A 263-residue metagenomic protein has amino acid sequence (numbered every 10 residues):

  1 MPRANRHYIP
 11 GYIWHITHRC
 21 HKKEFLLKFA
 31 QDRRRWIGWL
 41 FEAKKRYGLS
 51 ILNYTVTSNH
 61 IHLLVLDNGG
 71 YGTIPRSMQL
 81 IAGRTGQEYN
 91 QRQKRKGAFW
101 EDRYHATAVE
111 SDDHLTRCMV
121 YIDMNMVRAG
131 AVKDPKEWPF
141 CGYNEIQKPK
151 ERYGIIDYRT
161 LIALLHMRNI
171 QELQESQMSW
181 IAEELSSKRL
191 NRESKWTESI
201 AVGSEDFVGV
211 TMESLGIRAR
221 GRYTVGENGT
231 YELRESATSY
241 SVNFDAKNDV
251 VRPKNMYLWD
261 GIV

Functional and structural regions predicted by a protein language model:
M1-N53, T57, L66-V263: Short Pro-Cys-Gly-centered "Cys-loop" motif that presents a nucleophilic cysteine in a tight turn
H62-L64: N-terminal functional module of multi-domain proteins
